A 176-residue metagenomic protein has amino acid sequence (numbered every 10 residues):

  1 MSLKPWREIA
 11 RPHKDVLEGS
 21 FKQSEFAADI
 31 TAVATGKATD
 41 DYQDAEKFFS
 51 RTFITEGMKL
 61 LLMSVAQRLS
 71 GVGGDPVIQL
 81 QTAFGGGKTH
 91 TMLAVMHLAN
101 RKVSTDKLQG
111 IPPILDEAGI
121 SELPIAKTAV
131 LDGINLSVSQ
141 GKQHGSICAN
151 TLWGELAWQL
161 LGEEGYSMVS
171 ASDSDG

Functional and structural regions predicted by a protein language model:
M1-G86, L93, A99, S146: Walker A/P-loop-proximal flanking segment of P-loop NTPase domains
E46-T52, I78-A83, T91-G176: P-loop NTPase motor core
